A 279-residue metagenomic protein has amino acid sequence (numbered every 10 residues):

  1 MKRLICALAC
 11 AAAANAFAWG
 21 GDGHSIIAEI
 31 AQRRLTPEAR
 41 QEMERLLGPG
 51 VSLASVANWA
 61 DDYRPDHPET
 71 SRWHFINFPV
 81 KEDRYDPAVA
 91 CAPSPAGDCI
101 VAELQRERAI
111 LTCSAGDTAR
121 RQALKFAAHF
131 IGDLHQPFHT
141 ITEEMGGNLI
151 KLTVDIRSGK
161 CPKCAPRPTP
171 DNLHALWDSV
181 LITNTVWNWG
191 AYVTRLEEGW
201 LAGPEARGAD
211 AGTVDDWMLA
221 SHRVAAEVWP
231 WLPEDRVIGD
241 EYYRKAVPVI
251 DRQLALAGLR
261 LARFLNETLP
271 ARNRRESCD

Functional and structural regions predicted by a protein language model:
M1-A7: Sec-dependent signal peptide recognition, specifically the positively charged N-region followed immediately by
A13-N15: N-terminal signal peptide c-region/cleavage motif recognized by signal peptidases
F17-F130, P137-D279: N-terminal, motif-rich segments that launch catalysis or mediate targeting to/interaction with membranes, typified by
